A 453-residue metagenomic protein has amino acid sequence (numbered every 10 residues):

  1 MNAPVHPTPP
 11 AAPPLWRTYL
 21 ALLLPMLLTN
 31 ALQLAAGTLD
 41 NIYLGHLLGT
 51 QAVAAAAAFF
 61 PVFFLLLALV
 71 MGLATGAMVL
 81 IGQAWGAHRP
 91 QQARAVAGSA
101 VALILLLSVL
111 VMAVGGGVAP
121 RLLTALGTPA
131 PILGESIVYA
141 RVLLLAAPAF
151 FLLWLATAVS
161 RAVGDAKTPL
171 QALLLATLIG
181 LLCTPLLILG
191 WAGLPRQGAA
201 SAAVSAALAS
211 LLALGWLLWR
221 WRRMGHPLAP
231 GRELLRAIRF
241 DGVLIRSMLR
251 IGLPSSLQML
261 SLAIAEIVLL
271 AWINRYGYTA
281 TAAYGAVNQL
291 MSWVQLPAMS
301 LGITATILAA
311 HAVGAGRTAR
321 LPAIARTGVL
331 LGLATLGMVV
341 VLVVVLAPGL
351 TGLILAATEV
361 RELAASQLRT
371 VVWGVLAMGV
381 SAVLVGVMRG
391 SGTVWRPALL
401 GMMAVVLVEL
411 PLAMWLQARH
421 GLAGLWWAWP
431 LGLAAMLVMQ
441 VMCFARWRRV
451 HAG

Functional and structural regions predicted by a protein language model:
M1-L23, I81-P148, I179, L186 (+3 more regions): Short alpha-helical transmembrane segments in multi-pass integral membrane proteins
L27-V79, L143-F150, R246-H311, G332-V340 (+3 more regions): Transmembrane helix-bundle signature of multi-pass secondary active exporters and lipid flippases
T38, L47-T50, A84-A87, A162-V163 (+5 more regions): Helix-loop interface residues and adjacent transmembrane-helix termini in multi-pass membrane transporters, primarily
T38-N41, L155-V159, L182-L189, I267 (+5 more regions): Alpha-helical transmembrane segments of multipass membrane proteins
V53-A113, F150-G164, T168-P169, A283-A347 (+2 more regions): Small-residue-rich hydrophobic transmembrane alpha-helices
L170-A172, V204, L399-L400, W427-A428: Hydrophobic alpha-helical membrane segments of integral membrane proteins
L173-G180, Q289-L290, R369, M402-P411: Small-residue-enriched core segments of transmembrane alpha-helices in multipass membrane transport and channel
L384-L407, M414-G421, L425: C-terminal structured "cap/appendage" subdomains that terminate the fold
